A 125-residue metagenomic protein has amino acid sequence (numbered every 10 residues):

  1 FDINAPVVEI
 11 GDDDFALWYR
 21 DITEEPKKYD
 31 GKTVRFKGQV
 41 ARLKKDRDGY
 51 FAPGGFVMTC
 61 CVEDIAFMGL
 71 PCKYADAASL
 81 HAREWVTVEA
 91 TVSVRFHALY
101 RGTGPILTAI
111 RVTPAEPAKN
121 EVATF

Functional and structural regions predicted by a protein language model:
F1-F125: OB-fold and OB-like single-stranded nucleic-acid-recognition modules and their adjacent interaction interfaces
